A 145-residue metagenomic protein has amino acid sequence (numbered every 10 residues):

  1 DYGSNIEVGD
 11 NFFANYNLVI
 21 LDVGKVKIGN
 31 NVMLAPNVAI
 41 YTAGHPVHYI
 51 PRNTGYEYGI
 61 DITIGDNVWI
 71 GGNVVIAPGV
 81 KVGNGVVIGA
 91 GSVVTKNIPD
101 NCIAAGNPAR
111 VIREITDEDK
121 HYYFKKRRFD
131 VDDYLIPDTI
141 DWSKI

Functional and structural regions predicted by a protein language model:
D1-K81, N107-P108, E114-T116, K120-Y123: Flexible, glycine/small-residue-enriched loop-and-beta-strand segment within the central core of proteins
P36, A90-G91: Active-site-proximal glycine-rich helix-loop-beta segment
W69, V87, V93, I103-A105: Short-chain dehydrogenase/reductase
V82, V94: Hydrophobic/aromatic residue at the end of a short beta strand that borders the catalytic acidic motif
G83-V86, P99-N101: Conserved catalytic segment of ABC-fold P-loop ATPases
K96, A105, V111: HATPase_c (GHKL) ATP-binding subdomain of two-component histidine kinases
K96-N101, V131: Short arginine-rich
A109-I145: Terminal amphipathic alpha-helical/low-complexity segments used for targeting or macromolecular assembly
